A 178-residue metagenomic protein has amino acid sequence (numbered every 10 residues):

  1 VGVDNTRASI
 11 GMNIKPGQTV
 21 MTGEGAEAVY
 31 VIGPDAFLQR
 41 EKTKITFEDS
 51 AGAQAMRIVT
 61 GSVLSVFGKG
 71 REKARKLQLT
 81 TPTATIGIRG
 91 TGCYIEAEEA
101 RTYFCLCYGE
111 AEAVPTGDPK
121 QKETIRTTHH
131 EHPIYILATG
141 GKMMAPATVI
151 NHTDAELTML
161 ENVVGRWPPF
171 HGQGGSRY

Functional and structural regions predicted by a protein language model:
V1-Y178: Flexible, surface-exposed loop/linker segments and immediately adjacent secondary-structure boundaries
